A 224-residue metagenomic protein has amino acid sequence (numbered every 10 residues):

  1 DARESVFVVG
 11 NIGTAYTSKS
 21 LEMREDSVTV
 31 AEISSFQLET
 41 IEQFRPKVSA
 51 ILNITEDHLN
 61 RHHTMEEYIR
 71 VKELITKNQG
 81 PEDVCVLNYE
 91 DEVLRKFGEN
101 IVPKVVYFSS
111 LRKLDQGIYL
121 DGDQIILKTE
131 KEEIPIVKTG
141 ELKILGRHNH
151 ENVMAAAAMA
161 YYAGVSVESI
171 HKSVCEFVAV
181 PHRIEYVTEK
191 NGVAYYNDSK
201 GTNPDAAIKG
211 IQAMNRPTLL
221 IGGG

Functional and structural regions predicted by a protein language model:
D1-V9: Walker A (P-loop) phosphate-binding motif
E4, G13-D26: P-loop NTPase switch/communication element
S5-V6, D26-S27, G80-C85, G192-Y195 (+1 more regions): Short active-site oxyanion
N11, S110, G223-G224: Cofactor-binding loop segments of dinucleotide-utilizing enzymes, especially the Rossmann-like FAD- and NAD(P)+-binding
I12-Y16, S35-Q37, E92, A179: Short acidic loop-to-helix transition motifs that present clustered carboxylates
T14-T17, I33, N203-A207: Short glycine/serine/threonine-rich phosphate/pyrophosphate-binding segments that cradle anionic phosphate groups
E22-L114, Y119-D121, I126, E133 (+1 more regions): Flexible active-site lid/hinge loop adjacent to a nucleotide/diphosphate and Mg2+-phosphate binding pocket
T139-G224: Nucleotide phosphate-binding/pyrophosphate-handling subdomain across enzymes that bind or process nucleotide phosphates
